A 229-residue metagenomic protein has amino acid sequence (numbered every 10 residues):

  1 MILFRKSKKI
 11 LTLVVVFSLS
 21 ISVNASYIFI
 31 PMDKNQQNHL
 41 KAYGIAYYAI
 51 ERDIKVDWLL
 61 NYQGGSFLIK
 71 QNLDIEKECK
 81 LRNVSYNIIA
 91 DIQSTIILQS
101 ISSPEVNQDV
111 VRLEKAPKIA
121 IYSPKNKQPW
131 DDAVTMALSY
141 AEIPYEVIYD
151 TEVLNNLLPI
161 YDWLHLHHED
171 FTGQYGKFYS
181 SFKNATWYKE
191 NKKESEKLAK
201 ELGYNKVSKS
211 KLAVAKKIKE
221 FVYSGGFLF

Functional and structural regions predicted by a protein language model:
M1-K6: N-terminal secretory signal peptides that target proteins for export/translocation
L11-S22: Bacterial N-terminal signal peptides
A25-M136, A141-P144: Hydrophobic targeting/anchoring helices
F29, A120-Y122, V147, L164-L166 (+1 more regions): Structural recognition of the beta-strand scaffold that forms the well-ordered cores of secreted hydrolase catalytic
N38-K41, P129-D131, N155-L157, T172-S181: Extracytoplasmic/secreted cell-surface and envelope-processing proteins
R112-K115, N156-P159, F221-Y223: Extracellular/periplasmic catalytic domains that process cell-envelope and extracellular macromolecules
E142-L157: A short, well-structured beta->alpha microelement
Y161-F229: Short alpha-beta junction capping motif
